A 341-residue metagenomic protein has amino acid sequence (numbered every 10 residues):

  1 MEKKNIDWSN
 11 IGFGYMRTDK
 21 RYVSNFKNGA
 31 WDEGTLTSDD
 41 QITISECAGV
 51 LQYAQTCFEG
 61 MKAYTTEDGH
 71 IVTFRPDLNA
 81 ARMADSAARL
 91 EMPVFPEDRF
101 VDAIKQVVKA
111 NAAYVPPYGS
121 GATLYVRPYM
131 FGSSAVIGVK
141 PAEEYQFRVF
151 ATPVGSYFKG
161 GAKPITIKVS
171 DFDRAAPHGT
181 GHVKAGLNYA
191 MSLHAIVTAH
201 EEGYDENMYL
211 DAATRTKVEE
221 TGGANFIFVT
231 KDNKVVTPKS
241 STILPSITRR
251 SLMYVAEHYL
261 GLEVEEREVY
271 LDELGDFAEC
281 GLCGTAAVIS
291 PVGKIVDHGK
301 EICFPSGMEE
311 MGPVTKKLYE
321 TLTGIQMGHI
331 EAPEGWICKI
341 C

Functional and structural regions predicted by a protein language model:
M1-T18, K159, A213-C341: Conserved catalytic-core subdomain
D7, P76-N79, A84, A88-E202 (+1 more regions): Extended Lys/Arg-rich, glycine-bearing segments that form polyanion-binding/interaction patches within enzyme domains
Y15-F26, L36, G49, A162-L210 (+1 more regions): Active-site-adjacent loop/helix segments that line or gate small-molecule/cofactor pockets in enzymes
Y22-S24, M61-K62, R148, M208 (+2 more regions): Short beta-strand scaffold segments in enzyme catalytic cores
V23-D32, C57, Y64-G69, P76 (+5 more regions): Short acidic-glycine loop/turn motifs at beta-strand connectors
S45-M61, A286-S290: Conserved phosphate/anionic-ligand binding catalytic regions in large, soluble enzymes, centered on
P96-D98, Y114-T123, N207-L210, L262-Y270 (+1 more regions): Flexible, glycine/charged-enriched surface loops at secondary-structure junctions
